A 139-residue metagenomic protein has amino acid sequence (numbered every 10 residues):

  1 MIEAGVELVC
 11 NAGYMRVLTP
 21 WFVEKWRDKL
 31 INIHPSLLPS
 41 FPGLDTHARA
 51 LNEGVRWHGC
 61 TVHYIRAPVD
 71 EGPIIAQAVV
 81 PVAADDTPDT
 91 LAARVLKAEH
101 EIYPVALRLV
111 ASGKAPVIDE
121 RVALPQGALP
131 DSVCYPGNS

Functional and structural regions predicted by a protein language model:
M1-V6: Glycine-rich phosphate-binding loop signature in dinucleotide/nucleotide-binding domains
E7-P125: Donor/substrate-binding cores of folate-linked one-carbon enzymes
D119-S139: Short, basic/aromatic-enriched C-terminal tail that caps enzymatic domains
